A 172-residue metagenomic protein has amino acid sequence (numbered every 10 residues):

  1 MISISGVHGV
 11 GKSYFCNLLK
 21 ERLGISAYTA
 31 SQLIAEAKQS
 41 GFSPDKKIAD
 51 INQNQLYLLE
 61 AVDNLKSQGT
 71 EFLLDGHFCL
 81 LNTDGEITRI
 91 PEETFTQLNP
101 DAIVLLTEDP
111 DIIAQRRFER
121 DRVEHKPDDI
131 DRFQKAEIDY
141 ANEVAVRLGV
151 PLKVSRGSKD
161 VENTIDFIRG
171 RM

Functional and structural regions predicted by a protein language model:
I4: Hydrophobic anchor at the beta1->P-loop junction of P-loop NTPases
G9: Walker A (P-loop) phosphate-binding loop of P-loop NTPases
K12: Conserved lysine of the Walker
N17-L59: Conserved substrate/cofactor phosphate-moiety recognition/catalytic segment in nucleotide-dependent phosphotransferases
I25-A27, I103-L105, L152-V154: Conserved beta-strand scaffold positions in the cores of enzyme catalytic domains, especially in NTP/NDP-utilizing
Q68-G76: Loop/turn-to-beta-strand initiation segments
H77-R120: ATP-dependent NMP and nucleoside kinases share a basic, alpha-helical "lid"
V123-N163: Small-molecule kinase domains that catalyze NTP-dependent phosphoryl transfer to phosphate-bearing small molecules
